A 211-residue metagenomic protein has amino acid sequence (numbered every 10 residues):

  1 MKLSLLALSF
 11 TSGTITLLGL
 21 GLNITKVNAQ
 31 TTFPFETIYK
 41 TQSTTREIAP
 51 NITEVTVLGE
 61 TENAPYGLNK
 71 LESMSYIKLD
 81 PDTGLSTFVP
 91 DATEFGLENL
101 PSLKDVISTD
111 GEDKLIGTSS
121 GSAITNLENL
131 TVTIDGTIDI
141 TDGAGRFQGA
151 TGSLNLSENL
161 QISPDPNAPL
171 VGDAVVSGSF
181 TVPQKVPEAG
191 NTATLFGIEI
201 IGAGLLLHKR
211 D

Functional and structural regions predicted by a protein language model:
M1-T11, G190-T192: Bacterial N-terminal signal peptides that target proteins for export
A7, L22, F196-G197: Generic alpha-helix initiation/capping and coil-helix boundary signal
T14-T16, G197: Alpha-helical membrane and juxtamembrane elements of multi-pass inner-membrane transport and channel proteins
T16-K26: C-terminal segment of classical bacterial N-terminal signal peptides
L17, P164, A203-L206: A short hydrophobic/aromatic micro-motif that marks alpha-helical segments and, especially, helix-coil
T25-K185: Beta-strand-enriched cores of mature, soluble protein domains
P187-L206: A short, hydrophobic C-terminal helix/tail in secreted or cell-surface proteins
H208-D211: Short, charged juxtamembrane terminal tails flanking transmembrane helices
